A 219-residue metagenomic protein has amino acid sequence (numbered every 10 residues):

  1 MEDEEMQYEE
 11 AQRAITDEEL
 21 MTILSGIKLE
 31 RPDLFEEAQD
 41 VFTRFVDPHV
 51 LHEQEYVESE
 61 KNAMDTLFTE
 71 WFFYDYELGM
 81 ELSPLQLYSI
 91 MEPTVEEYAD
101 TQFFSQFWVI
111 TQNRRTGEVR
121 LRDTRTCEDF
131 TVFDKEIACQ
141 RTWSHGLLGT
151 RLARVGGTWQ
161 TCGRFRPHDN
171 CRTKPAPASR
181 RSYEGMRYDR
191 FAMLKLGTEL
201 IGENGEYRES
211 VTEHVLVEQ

Functional and structural regions predicted by a protein language model:
M1-T116, E128, I137-Q219: Mixed-charge, low-complexity intrinsically disordered regions
V119-D123: SH3/SH3-like beta-barrel fold
T124-D134: Short, structured beta-strand/loop micro-motifs enriched in basic residues and often containing a Trp
